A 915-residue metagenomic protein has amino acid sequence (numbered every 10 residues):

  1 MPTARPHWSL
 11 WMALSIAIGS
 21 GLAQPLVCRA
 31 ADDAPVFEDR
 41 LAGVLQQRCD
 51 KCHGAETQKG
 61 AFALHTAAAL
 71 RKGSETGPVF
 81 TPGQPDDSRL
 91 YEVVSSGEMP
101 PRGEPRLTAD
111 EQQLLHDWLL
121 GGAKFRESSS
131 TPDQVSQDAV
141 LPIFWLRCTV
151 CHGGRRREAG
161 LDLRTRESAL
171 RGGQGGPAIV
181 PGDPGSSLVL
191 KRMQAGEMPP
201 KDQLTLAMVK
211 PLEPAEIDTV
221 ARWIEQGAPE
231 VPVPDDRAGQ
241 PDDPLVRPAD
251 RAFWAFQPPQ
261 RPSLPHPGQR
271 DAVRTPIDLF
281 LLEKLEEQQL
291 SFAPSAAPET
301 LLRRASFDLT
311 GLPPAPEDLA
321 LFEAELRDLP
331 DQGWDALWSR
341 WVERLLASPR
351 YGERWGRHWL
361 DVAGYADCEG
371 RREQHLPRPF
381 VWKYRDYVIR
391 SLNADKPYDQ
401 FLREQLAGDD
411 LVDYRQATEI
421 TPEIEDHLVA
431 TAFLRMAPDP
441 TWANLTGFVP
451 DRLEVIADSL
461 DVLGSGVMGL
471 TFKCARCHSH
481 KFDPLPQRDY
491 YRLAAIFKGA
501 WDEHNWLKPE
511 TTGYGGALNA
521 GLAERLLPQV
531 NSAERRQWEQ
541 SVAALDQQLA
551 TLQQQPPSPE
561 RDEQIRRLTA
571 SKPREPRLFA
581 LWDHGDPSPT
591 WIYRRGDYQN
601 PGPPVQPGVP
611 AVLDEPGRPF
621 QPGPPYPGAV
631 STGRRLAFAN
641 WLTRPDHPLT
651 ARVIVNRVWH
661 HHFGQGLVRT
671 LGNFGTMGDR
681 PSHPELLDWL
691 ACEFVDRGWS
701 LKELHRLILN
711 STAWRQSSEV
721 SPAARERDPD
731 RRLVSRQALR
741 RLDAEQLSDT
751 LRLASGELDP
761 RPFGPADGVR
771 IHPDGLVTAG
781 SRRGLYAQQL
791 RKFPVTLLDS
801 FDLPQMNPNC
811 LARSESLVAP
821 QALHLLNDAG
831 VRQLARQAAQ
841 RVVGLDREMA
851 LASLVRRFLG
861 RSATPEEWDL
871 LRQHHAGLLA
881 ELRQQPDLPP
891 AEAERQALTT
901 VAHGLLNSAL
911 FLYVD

Functional and structural regions predicted by a protein language model:
M1-W8: N-terminal secretory signal peptides that target proteins for export/translocation
S9-P25: Bacterial N-terminal signal peptides
L26-D409, H480, A500-G666, T676-T712: Aromatic- and Gly/Pro-enriched helix-to-coil junctions and flexible linker segments
P276-L285, A363, S391-N393, F401 (+10 more regions): An acidic, gly/pro-interrupted, aromatic-rich
L290-S295, G672-F674, L859-L870: Short acidic, glycine/serine/threonine-rich helix-capping segments at coil-helix boundaries
A305, E317-L321, A494, A863-Q873 (+1 more regions): Short hydrophobic alpha-helical segments that form membrane-spanning helices or hydrophobic packing faces of helical
I565-A570, Q884-Q885, P890-A897: Intrinsically disordered, low-complexity acidic Ser/Thr-rich regulatory segments
E866-P890: Helix-loop-helix junctions that connect adjacent transmembrane helices in secondary transporters/permeases, recognized
